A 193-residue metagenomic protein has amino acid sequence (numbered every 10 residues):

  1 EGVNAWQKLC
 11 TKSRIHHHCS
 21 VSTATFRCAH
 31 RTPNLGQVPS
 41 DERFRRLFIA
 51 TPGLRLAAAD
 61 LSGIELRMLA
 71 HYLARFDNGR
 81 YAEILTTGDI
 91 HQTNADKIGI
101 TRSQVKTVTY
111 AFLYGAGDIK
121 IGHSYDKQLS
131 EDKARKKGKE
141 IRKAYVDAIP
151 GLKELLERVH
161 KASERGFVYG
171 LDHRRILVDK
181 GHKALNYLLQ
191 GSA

Functional and structural regions predicted by a protein language model:
E1-I98, K161-A193: Acidic, glycine-rich two-metal-ion catalytic cores of nucleic acid-processing enzymes
T93-A193: Conserved catalytic core of nucleic-acid polymerases
